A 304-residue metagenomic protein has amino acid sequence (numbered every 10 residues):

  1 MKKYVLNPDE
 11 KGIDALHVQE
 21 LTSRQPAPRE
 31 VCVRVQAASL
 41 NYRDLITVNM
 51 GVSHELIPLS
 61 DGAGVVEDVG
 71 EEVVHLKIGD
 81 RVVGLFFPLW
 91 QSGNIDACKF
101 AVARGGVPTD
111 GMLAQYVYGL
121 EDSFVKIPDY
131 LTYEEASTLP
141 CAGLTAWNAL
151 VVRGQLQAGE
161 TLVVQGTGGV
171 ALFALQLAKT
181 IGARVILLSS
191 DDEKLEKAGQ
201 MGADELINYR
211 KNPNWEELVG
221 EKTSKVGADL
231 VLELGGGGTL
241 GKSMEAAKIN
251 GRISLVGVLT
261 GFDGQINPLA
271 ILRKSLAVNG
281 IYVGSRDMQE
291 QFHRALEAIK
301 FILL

Functional and structural regions predicted by a protein language model:
T22-A38, T47-S92, P108-D110, P128-L131: Glycine-rich beta-strand-centered segment in the early N-terminal region that forms part of a ligand/cofactor-binding
S39, G70, F87, K211 (+2 more regions): Short glycine-/small-residue-rich Rossmann-like dinucleotide-binding loops
A63-V65, R81, Y116, T161 (+2 more regions): Residue-level marker of beta-strand positions
F87-Q165: NAD(P)H dinucleotide-binding glycine-rich loop of Rossmann-like/cofactor-binding domains, especially the beta1-alpha1
T145, V170, T239: Hydrophobic/small residue at the entry helix of a nucleotide-binding pocket
T161-T167, K179-T239: Adenosine-nucleotide cofactor-binding segment
I181, D192, G199, G235-L303: Glycine-rich phosphate-binding loop and adjacent beta-alpha segment of Rossmann(oid) nucleotide-cofactor-binding
